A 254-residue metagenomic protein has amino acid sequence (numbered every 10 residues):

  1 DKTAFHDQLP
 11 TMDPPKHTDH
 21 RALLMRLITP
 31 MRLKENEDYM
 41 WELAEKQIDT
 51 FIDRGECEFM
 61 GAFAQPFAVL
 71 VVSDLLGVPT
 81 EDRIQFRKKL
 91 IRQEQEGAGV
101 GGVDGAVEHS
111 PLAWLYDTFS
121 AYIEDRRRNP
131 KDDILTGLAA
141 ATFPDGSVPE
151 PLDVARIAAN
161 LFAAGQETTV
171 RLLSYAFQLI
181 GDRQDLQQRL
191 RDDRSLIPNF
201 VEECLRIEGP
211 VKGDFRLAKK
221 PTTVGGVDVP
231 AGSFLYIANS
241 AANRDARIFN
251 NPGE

Functional and structural regions predicted by a protein language model:
D1-E254: Cytochrome P450
